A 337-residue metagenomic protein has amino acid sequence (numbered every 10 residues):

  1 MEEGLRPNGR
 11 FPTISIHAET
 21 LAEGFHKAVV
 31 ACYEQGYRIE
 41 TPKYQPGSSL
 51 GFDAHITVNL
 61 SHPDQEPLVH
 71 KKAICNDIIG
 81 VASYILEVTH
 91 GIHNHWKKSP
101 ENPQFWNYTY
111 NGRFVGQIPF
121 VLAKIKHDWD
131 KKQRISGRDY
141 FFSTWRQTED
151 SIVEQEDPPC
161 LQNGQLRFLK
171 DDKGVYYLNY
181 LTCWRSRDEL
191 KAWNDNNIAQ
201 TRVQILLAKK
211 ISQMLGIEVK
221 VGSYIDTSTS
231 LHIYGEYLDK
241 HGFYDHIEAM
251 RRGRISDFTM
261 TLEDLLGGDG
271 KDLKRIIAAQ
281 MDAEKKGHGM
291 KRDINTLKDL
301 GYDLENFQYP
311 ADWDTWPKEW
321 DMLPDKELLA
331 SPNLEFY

Functional and structural regions predicted by a protein language model:
M1-Y337: Terminal, non-catalytic protein-protein interaction segments that mediate quaternary/complex assembly
